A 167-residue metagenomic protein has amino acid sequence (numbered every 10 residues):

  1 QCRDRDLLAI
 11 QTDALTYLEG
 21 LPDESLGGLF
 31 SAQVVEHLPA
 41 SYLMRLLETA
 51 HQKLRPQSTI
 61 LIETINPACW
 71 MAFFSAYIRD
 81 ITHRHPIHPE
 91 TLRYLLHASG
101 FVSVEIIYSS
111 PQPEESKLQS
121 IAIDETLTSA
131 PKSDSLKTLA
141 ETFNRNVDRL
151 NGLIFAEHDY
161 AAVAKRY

Functional and structural regions predicted by a protein language model:
Q1-F73, P89-R93, A162-R166: Conserved SAM-binding loop
L8-I10, V102-E105: Conserved beta-strand segments of alpha/beta enzyme cores
E24, S99, F155: Structured loop/turn residues at beta-strand edges in well-structured enzyme cores
A40, P86, I154-F155: Short, solvent-exposed loop/helix junctions and linker helices that flank or host conserved functional motifs
F74-D80, I121-T126: Short glycine/proline- and charge-enriched loop/turn segments that cap or connect secondary-structure elements
S75-T91: Acceptor-substrate binding/catalytic loop of class I
V104-Y167: A C-terminal cap/extension of S-adenosyl-L-methionine-dependent methyltransferases that defines the acceptor-substrate
